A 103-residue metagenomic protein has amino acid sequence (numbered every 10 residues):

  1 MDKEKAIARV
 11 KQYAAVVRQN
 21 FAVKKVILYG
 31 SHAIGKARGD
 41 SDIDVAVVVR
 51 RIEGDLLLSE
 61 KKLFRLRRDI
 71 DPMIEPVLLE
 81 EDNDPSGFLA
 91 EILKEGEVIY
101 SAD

Functional and structural regions predicted by a protein language model:
M1-K25, I34-G39, R50-D103: Catalytic core of pol beta-like nucleotidyltransferases
Y29-S31: Glycine-rich beta-strand-to-loop/alpha-helix junction loops that act as flexible
D44-V47: Short beta-strand->loop micro-motif that forms the acidic, two-metal-ion catalytic signature in nucleotide-processing
